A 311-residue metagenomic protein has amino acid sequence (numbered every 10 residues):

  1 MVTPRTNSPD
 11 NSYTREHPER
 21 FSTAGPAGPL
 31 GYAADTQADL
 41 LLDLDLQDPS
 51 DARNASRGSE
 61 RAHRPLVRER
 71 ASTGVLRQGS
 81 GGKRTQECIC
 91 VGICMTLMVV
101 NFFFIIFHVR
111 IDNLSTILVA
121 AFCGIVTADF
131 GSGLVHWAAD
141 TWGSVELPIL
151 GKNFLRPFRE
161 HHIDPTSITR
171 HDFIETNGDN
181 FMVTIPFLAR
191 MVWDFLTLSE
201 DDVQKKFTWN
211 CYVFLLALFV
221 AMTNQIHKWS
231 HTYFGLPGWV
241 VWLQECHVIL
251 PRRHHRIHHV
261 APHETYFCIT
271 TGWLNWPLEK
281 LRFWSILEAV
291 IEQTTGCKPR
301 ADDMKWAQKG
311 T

Functional and structural regions predicted by a protein language model:
M1-T85, E146-L147, I163-I174, D201-V203 (+2 more regions): Cytosolic/stromal cytosol-facing helical appendages immediately following the last transmembrane segment
Q78-I89, I111-I117, D202-W209: Membrane-interfacial loop-to-transmembrane-helix junctions in polytopic alpha-helical membrane proteins
Q86-H108: First transmembrane helix
C94-N101, I174-F195: Core segments of transmembrane alpha-helices that mediate helix-helix packing or line hydrophobic substrate/ligand
F104-F107, H162-T169, F187-D201: Membrane-helix exit/interface motif
S115-G124, L198-F219: Interfacial segments of alpha-helical transmembrane regions
S115-S144, F219-K228: Hydrophobic alpha-helical membrane-embedded segments
G133-S167: Membrane-helix interface/capping segments
